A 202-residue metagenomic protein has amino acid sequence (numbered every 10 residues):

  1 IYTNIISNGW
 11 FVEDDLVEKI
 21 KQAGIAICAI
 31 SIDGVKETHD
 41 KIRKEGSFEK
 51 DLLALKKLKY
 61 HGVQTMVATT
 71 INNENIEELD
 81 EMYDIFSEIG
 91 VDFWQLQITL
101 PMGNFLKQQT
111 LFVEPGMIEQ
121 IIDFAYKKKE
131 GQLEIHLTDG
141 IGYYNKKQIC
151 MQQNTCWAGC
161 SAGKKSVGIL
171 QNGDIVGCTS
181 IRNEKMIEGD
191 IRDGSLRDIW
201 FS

Functional and structural regions predicted by a protein language model:
G9-W10: Short beta-strand->alpha-helix junction loop in the catalytic core of nucleotide-activated group-transfer enzymes
E13-D14: Acidic donor-binding/catalytic loop of UDP-sugar-dependent glycosyltransferases, especially processive GT2
E18-I27, S31-D33, E37-V176, S180-I191: Radical SAM enzyme [4Fe-4S]-AdoMet core and its adjacent flexible, acidic and glycine-rich loops/tails across
G189-S202: Short, solvent-exposed cationic patches
